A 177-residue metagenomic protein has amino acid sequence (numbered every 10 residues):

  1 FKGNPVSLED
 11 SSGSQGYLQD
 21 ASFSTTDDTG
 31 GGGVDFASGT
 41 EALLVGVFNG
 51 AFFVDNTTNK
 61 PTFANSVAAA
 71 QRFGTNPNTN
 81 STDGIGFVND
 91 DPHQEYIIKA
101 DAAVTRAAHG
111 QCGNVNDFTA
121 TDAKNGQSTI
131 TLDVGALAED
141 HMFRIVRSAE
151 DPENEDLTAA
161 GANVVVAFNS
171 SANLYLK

Functional and structural regions predicted by a protein language model:
F1-K177: Surface-exposed, low-hydrophobicity beta-strand/loop segments enriched in small/polar/acidic residues
